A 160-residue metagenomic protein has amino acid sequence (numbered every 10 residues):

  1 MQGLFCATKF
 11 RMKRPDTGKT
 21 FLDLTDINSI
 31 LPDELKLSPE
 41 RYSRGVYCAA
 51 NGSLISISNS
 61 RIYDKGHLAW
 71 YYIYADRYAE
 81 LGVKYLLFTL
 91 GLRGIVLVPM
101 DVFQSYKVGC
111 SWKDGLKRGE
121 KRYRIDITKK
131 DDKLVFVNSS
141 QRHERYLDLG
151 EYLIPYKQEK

Functional and structural regions predicted by a protein language model:
Q2-F5, P32, K36-S38, F88-G91 (+2 more regions): Compositionally biased amphipathic helical and low-complexity segments enriched in hydrophobic
G3-N51, R61: Acidic-basic catalytic patches of nuclease active cores, encompassing PD-(D/E)XK and other metal-cofactor nuclease
F5-F10, R14-P15, D101-K160: Non-catalytic C-terminal interaction segments of nucleic acid-processing enzymes
S38-R41, A79-L81, R118: Short solvent-exposed loop/turn micro-motifs enriched in small/polar/acidic residues
G45, L92-R93, D132: Beta-strand-connecting loop/turn residues
S53-S56: Short, isolated positions in well-ordered beta-strands
N59-V96, M100-D101: Catalytic cores of nucleic-acid endonucleases
